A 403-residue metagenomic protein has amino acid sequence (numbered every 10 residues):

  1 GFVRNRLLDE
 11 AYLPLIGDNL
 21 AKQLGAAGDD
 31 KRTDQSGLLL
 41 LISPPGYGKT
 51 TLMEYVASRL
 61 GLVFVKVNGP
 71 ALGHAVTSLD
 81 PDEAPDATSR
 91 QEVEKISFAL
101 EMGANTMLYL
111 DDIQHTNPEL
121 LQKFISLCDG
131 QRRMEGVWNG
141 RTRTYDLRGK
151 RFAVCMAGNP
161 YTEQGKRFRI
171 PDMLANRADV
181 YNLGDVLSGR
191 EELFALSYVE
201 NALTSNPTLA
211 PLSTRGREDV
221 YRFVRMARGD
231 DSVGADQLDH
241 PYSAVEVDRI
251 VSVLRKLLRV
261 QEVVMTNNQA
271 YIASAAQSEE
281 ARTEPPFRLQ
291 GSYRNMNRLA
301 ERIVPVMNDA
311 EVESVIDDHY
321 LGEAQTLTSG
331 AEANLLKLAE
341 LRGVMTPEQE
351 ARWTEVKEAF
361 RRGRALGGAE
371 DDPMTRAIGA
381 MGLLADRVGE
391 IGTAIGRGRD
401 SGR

Functional and structural regions predicted by a protein language model:
D30-A71: Walker A/P-loop
D30-S36, V137-G158: AAA+/SF3 P-loop NTPase mechanochemical coupling elements
R59-L100, N117: AAA+/P-loop NTPase substrate/partner-engagement loops
E101-D129, G165-M173: Conserved AAA+/SF3 P-loop NTPase catalytic/coupling segment centered on the Walker-B
N117-D146, D179: Conserved catalytic/switch belt of AAA+ P-loop NTPases
F168-D185: A short helix-turn-beta junction within AAA+ P-loop NTPase domains corresponding to the substrate/partner-engaging
V186-N297: Conserved AAA+ ATPase small/helical "lid" subdomain
S292-R403: Terminal-proximal interaction/regulatory segments of ATP-powered molecular machines
